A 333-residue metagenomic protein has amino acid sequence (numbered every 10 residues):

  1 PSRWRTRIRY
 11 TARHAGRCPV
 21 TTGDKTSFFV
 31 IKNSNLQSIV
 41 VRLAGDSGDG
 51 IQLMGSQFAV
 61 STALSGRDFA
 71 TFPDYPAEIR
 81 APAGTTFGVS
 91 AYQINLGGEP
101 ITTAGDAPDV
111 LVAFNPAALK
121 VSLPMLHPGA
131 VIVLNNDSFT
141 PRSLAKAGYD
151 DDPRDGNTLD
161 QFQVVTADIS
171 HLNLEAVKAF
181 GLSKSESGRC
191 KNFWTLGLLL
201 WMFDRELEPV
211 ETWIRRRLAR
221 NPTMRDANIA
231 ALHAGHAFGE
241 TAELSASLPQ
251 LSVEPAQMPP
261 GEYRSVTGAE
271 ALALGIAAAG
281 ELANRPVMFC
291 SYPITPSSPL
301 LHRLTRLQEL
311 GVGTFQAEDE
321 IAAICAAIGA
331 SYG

Functional and structural regions predicted by a protein language model:
P1-R17: Cationic, amphipathic, low-complexity alpha-helical segments enriched in hydrophobics plus arginine/proline
R3-T6, W201, Y263, T314: Short N-terminal micro-motifs specific to bacterial/archaeal maturation and metal-cluster initiation sites
R5, V30-K32, G333: Intrinsically disordered, low-complexity serine/threonine-rich segments
I8-T11, Y75, F238, Y292: Aromatic side chains
A12, T22, P296-P299: A generic alpha-helix propensity feature with a strong bias for hydrophobic helices
C18, D68, G313: Residue-level detector of anion-binding/catalytic polar loops
T21-A283: Active-site cofactor/cluster-binding pocket
F29, L43, E254-Y332: Non-catalytic terminal/interface segments that mediate subunit docking, oligomerization, and allosteric communication
